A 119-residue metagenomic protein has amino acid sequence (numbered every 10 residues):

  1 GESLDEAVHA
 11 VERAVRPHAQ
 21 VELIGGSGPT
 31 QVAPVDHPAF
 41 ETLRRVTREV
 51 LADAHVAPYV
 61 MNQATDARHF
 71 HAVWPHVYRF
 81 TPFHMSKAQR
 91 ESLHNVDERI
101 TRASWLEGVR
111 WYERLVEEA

Functional and structural regions predicted by a protein language model:
G1-E113, E117-A119: Metal-dependent amide/peptide-bond hydrolase catalytic core, centered on the "pita-bread" metallohydrolase fold
